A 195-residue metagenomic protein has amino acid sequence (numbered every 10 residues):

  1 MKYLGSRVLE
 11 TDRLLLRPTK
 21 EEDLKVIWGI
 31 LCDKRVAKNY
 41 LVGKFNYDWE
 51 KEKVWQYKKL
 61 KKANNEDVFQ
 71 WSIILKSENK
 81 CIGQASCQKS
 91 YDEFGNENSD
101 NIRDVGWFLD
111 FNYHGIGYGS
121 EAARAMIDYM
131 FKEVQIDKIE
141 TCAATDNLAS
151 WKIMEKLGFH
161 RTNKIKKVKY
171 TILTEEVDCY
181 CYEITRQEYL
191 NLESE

Functional and structural regions predicted by a protein language model:
M1-K38, Q70-E195: Acyl-donor (CoA/ACP) binding surface of acyl/acetyltransferases
A37-K58, F69: Conserved GNAT-fold acetyl-CoA-binding loop/helix
Y57-L60, F131: Catalytic Tyr-X3-Lys helix of short-chain dehydrogenase/reductase
K61-D67: Short loop/turn motifs at secondary-structure junctions and domain boundaries
